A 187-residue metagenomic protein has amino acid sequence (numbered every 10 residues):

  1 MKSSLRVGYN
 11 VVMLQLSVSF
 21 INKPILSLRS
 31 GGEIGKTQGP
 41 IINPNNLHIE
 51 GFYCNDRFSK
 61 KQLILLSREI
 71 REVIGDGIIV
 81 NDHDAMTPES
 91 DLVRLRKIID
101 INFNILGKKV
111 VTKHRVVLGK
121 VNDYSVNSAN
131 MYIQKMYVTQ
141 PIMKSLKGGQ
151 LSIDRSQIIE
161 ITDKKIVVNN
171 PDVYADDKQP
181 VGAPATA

Functional and structural regions predicted by a protein language model:
K2-A187: Peripheral interaction segments used for macromolecular assembly
